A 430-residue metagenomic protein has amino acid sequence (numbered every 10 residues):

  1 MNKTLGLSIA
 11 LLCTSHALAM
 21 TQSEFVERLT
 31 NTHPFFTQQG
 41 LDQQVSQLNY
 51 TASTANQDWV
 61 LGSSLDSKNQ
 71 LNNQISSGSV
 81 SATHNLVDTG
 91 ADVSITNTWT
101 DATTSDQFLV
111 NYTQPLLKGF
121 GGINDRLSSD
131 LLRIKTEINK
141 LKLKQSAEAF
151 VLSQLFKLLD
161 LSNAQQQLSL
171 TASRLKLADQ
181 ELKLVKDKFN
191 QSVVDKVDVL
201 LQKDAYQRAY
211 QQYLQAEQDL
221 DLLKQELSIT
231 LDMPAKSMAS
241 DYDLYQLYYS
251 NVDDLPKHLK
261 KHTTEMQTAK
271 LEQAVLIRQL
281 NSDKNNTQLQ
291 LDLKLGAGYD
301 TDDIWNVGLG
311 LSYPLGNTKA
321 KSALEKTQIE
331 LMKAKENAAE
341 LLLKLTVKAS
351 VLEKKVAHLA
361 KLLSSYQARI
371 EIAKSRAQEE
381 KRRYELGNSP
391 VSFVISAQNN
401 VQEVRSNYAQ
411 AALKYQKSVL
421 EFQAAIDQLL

Functional and structural regions predicted by a protein language model:
M1-Q47, L214-K257, E421-L430: Terminal intrinsically disordered/low-complexity segments used for targeting and assembly
M20, E27, P34, F120 (+21 more regions): Primarily heptad-repeat coiled-coil rod domains in cytosolic scaffolding/tethering proteins
E27-L117, L152, I229, M233 (+5 more regions): A small-residue-enriched
Q38-L41, T54, V87-S105, L116-A147 (+6 more regions): Sec/SRP-type N-terminal targeting helices
L48, A55, L141, E148 (+18 more regions): Regular, well-ordered alpha-helical segments
I134, K140-K260, L352-K355, L359 (+4 more regions): Periplasmic alpha-helical coiled-coil/stalk elements that build and connect Gram-negative outer-membrane
L295-A297, V307-S312, K319-K326, K333 (+4 more regions): Hydrophilic extracytoplasmic domains
